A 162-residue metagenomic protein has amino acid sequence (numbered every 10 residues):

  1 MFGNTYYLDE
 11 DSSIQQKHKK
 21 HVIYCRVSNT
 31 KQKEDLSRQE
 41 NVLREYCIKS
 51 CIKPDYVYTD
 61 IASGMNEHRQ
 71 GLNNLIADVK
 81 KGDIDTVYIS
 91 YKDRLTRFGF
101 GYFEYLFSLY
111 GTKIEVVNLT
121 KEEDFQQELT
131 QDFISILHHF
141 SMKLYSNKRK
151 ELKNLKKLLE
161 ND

Functional and structural regions predicted by a protein language model:
F2-D162: Short, structured surface patches at the beginning of a domain
